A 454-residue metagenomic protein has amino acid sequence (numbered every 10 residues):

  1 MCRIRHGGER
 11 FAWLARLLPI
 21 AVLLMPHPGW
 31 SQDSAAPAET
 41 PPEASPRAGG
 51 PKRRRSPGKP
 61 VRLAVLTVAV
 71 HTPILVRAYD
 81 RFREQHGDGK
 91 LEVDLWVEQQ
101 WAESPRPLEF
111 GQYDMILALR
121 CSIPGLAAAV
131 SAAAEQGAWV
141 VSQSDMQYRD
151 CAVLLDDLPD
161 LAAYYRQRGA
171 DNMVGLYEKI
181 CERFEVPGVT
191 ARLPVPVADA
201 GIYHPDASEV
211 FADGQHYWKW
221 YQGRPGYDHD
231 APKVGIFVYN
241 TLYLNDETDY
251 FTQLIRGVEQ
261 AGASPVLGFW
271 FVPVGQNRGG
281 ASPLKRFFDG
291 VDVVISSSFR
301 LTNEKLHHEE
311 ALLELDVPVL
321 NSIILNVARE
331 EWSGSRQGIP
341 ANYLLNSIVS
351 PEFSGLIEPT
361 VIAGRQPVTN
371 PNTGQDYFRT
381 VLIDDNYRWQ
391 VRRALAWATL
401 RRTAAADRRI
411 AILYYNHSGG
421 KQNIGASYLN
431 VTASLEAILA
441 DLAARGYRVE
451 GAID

Functional and structural regions predicted by a protein language model:
M1-A12: N-terminal secretory signal peptides that target proteins for export/translocation
G7-G8, G29, G49-G50: Residue-identity detector for glycine
R16-P26: Bacterial N-terminal signal peptides
I20, Q32-D454: An N-terminal assembly and electron-transfer interface module characteristic of large anaerobic redox and radical
